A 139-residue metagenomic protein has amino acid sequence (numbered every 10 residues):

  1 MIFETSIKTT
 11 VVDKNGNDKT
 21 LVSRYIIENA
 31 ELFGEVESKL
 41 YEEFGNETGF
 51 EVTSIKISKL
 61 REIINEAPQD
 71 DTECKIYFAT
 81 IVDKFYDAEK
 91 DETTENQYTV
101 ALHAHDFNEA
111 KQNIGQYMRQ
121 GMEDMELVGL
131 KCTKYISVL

Functional and structural regions predicted by a protein language model:
M1-I7, R24-I27, V36, L40 (+2 more regions): Short, structured motif recognition centered on aromatic/hydrophobic residues
T9-E73: Acidic (E/D-rich), amphipathic helical modules within compact regulatory domains
V11-E28, E92-V100, M118-M122, L127: A cross-kingdom feature marking solvent-exposed beta-strand/loop segments within repeated, beta-rich binding/scaffold
L32-G34, D106-A110, V128-L130: Short, surface-exposed, polar/charged, turn-prone segments marking secondary-structure boundaries
E47, S58-M122: Short, solvent-exposed interaction modules
F50-I64, G121-L139: Short amphipathic alpha-helical linker/capping segments at the junctions of internal repeats and modular domains
